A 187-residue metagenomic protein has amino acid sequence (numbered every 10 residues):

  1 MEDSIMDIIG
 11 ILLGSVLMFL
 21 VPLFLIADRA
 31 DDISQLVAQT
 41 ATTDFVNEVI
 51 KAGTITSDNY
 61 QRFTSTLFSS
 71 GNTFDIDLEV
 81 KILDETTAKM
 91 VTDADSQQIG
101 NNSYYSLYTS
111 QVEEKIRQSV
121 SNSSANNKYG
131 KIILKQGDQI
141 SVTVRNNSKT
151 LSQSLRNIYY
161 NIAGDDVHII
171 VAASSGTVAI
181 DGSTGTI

Functional and structural regions predicted by a protein language model:
M1-I5, D77-E79, G176-S183: Low-complexity, flexible helical/coil segments
E2-S65: Alpha-helical assembly-interface signal, strongest on the long, hydrophobic N-terminal helix that forms
I9, D84-T86, T150-S152: Residues in flexible loops and secondary-structure boundaries
A27-A30, A38-A41, A52, A88 (+5 more regions): A sequence-composition feature that detects small, non-aromatic residues
E48-I132: Short amphipathic secondary-structure patches
D138-I187: Glycine-rich, aromatic-bearing surface loops/beta-hairpins
